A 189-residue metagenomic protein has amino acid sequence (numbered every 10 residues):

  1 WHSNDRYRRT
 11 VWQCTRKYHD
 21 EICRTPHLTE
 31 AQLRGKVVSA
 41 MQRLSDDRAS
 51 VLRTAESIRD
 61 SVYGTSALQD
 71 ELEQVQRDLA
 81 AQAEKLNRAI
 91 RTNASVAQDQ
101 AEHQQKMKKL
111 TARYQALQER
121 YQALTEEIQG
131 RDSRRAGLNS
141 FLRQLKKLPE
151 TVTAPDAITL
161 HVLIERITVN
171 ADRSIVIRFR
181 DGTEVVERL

Functional and structural regions predicted by a protein language model:
W1-L189: Amphipathic alpha-helical coiled-coil/heptad-repeat segments
